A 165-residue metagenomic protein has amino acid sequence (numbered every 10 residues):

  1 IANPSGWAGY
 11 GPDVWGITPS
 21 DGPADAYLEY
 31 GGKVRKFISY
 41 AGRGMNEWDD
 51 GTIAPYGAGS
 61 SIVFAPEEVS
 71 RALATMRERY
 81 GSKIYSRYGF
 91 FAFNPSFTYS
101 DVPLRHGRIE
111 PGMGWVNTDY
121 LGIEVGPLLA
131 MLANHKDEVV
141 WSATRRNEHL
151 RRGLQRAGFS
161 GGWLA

Functional and structural regions predicted by a protein language model:
I1-A165: Ser/Thr/Asn(+Pro)-rich, low-complexity disordered segments
